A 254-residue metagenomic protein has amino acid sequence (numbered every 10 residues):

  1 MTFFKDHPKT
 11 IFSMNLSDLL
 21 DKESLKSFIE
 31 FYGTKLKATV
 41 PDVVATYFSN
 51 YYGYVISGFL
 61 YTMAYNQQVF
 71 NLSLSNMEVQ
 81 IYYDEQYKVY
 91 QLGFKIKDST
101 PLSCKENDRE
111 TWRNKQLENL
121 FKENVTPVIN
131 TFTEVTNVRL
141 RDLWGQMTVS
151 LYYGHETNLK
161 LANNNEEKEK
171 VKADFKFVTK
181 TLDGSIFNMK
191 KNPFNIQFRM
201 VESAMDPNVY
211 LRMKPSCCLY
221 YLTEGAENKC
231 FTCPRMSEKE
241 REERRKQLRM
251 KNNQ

Functional and structural regions predicted by a protein language model:
M1-Y47: Generic N-terminal leader/targeting and pre-domain segments
N15, I56, L151, L222 (+1 more regions): Generic short alpha-helical hydrophobic face used as a protein-protein interaction/packing hotspot
F28, Y32-N208: Hydrophobic, aromatic-lined core segments that form the binding pocket/scaffold for planar heteroaromatic ligands
K172-Q254: Cys/His-clustered metal-coordination modules, chiefly Zn-binding fingers
